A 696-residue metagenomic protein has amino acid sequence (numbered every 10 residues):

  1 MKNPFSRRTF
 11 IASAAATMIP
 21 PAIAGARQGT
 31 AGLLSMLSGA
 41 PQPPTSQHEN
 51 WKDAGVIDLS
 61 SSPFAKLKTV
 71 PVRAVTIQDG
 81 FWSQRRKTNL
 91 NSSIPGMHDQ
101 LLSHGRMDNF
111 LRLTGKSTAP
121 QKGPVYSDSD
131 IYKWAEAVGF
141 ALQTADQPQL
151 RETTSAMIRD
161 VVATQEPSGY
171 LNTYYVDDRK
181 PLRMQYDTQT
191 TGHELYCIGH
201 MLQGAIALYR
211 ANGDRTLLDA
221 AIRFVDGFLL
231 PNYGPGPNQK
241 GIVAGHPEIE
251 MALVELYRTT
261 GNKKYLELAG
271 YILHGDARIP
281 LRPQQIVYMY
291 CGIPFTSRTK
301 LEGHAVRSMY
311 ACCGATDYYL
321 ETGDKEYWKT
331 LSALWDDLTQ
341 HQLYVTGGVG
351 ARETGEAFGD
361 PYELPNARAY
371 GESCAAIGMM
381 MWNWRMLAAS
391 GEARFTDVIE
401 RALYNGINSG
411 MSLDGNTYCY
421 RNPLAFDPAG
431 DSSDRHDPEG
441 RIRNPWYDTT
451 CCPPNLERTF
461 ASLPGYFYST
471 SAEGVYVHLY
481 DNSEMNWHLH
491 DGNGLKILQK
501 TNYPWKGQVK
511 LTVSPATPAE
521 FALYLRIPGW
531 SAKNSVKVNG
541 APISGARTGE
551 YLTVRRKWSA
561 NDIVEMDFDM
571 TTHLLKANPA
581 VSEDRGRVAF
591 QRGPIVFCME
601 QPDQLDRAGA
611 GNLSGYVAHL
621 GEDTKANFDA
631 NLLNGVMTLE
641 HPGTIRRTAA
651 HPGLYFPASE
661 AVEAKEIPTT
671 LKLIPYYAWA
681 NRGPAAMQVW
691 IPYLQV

Functional and structural regions predicted by a protein language model:
M1-F5: Secretory targeting signals
T9-S35: N-terminal export signals
M36-D130, S155-V176: Low-complexity, Ser/Thr/Pro/Gly-enriched N-terminal "stalk/linker" regions
P43-K52, A269, L331, D397-N405 (+4 more regions): C-terminal beta-rich recognition modules with glycine/proline-rich loops and embedded aromatic residues
W82-Q84, A135-P148, G199-D214, I249-G261 (+5 more regions): Well-ordered alpha-helical scaffold segments within catalytic/enzyme domains
L113-I131, L182-C197, L230-H246, R282-Q285 (+4 more regions): Solvent-exposed loop and edge beta-strand segments that line ligand/cofactor-binding and catalytic clefts
T114, P120-K122, Y126, A141-R282: Extended ligand-binding groove/face enriched in aromatic
L256-P280, K300, R307-Y344, A376-G378 (+3 more regions): Active-site neighborhood of glycoside hydrolase catalytic domains
